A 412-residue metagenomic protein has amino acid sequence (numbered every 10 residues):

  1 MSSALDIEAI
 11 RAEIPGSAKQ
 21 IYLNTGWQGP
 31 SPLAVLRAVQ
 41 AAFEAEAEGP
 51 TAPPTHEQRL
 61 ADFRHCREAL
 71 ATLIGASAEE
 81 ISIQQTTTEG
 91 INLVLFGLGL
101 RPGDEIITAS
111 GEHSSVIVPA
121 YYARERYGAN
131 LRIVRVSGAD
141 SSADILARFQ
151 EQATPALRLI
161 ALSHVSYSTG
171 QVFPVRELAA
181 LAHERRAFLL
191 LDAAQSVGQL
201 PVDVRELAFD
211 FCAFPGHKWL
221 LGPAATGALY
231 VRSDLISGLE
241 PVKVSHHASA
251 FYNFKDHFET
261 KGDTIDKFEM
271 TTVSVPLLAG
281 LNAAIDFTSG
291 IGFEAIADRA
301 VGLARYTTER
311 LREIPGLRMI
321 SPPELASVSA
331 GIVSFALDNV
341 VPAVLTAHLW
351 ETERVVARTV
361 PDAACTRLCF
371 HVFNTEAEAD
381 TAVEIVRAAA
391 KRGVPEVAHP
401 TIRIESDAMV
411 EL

Functional and structural regions predicted by a protein language model:
M1-L412: Pyridoxal 5′-phosphate
